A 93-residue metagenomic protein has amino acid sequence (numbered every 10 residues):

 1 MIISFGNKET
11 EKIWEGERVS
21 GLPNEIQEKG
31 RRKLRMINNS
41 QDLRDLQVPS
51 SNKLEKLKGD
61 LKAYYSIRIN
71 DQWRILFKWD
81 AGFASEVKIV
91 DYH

Functional and structural regions predicted by a protein language model:
M1-K33: Arg/Lys-rich, positively charged N-terminal/basic patches that mediate binding to nucleic acids
E25-P49: Short, solvent-exposed, low-complexity loop/linker segments
Q41-Y65: A short, surface-exposed loop/turn module that caps and links secondary-structure elements
K58, Y65-H93: Enriched for short, Lys/Arg-rich terminal
